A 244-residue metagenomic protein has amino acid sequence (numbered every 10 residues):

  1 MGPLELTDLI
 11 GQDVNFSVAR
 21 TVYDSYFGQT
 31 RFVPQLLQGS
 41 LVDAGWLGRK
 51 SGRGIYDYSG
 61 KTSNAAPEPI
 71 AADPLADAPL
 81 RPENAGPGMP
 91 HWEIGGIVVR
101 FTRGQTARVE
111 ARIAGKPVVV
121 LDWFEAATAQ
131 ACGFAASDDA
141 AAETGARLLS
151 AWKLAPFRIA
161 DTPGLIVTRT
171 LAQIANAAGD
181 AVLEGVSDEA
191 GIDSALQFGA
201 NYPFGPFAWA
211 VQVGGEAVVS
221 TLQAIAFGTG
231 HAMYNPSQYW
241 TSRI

Functional and structural regions predicted by a protein language model:
M1-I244: NAD(P)-dependent Rossmann-like dehydrogenase/reductase catalytic/cofactor-binding core
